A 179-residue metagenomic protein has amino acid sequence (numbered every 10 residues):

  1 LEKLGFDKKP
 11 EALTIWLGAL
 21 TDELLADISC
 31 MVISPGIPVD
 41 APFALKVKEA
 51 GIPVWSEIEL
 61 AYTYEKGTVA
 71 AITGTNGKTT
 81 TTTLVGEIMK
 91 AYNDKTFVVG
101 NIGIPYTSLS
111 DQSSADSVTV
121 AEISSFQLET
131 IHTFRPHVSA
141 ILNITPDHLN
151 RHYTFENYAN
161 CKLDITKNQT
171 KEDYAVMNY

Functional and structural regions predicted by a protein language model:
L1-S56, L60: N-terminal leader/targeting and accessory segments in enzymes
E2, D40-V47, G67, L84 (+3 more regions): Short amphipathic alpha-helical segments
W16-G18, I33, V54-E57, T96-N101 (+2 more regions): General beta-strand structural signal in soluble alpha/beta enzymes
T21, E59-L60, I102-Y106, S125-Q127: Short acidic loop-to-helix transition motifs that present clustered carboxylates
I52-Y62, N168-Q169, V176-Y179: ADP-ribose/adenylate-binding Rossmann-like module
E57-G100: Walker A (P-loop) phosphate-binding motif
D94-S114: Conserved substrate/cofactor phosphate-moiety recognition/catalytic segment in nucleotide-dependent phosphotransferases
S113-Y179: Flexible active-site lid/hinge loop adjacent to a nucleotide/diphosphate and Mg2+-phosphate binding pocket
